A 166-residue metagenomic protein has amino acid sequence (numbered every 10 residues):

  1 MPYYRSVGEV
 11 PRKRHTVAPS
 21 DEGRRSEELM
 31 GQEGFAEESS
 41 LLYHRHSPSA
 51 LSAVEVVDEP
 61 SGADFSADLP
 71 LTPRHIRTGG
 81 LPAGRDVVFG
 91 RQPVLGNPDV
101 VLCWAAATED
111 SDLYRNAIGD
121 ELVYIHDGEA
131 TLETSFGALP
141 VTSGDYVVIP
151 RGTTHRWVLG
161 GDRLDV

Functional and structural regions predicted by a protein language model:
M1-V166: An N-terminus-focused feature that recognizes amino-terminal "leader" regions
